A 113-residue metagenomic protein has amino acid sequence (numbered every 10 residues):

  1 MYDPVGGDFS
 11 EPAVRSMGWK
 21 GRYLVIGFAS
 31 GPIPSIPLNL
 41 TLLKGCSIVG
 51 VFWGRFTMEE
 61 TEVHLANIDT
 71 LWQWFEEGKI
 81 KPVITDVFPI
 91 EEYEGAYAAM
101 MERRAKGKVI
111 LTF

Functional and structural regions predicted by a protein language model:
M1-Y2, L24: N-terminal Rossmann-like NAD(P) cofactor-binding module of classical short-chain dehydrogenase/reductase
V5: Conserved NAD(P)H cofactor-binding loop of Rossmann-fold oxidoreductase domains
D8-K79, T112-F113: Glycine-rich phosphate-binding loop and adjacent beta-alpha segment of Rossmann(oid) nucleotide-cofactor-binding
P34, D86-P89: A structural signal for short, well-ordered beta-strand elements
L40, E92-G95: An acidic, carboxylate-rich microenvironment
F56, P89-I90: Positions that flank functional sites
T61, I90-Y93: Residues at or immediately preceding the N-termini of alpha-helices
W72, E77-V87, E94-F113: C-terminal capping/lid region of NAD(P)-dependent oxidoreductase domains
